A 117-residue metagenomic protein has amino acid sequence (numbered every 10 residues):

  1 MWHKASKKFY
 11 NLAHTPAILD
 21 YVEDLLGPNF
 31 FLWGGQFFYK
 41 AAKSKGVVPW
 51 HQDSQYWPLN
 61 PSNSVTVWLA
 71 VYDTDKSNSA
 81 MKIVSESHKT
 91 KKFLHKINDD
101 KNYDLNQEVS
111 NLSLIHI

Functional and structural regions predicted by a protein language model:
M1-W50, Y56-L59: Non-heme Fe(II)-dependent double-stranded beta-helix
L26, D75-K76: Proline-centered turn/helix-capping motifs that create local helix->coil transitions or kinks
Q36, A41, Q52, L69-D73 (+1 more regions): Short, structured patches in soluble enzyme cores that scaffold and shape functional sites
P58-D75: Short, conserved beta-strand element in jelly-roll/cupin
N78-I83: Juxtamembrane/interfacial segments flanking transmembrane helices
V84-K91: Short edge-strand/loop segments of extracellular domains
N98-S110: Short, basic/aromatic beta-hairpin or loop at an interaction surface
I115-I117: Conserved small/polar residues in nucleotide/adenosyl-binding loops
